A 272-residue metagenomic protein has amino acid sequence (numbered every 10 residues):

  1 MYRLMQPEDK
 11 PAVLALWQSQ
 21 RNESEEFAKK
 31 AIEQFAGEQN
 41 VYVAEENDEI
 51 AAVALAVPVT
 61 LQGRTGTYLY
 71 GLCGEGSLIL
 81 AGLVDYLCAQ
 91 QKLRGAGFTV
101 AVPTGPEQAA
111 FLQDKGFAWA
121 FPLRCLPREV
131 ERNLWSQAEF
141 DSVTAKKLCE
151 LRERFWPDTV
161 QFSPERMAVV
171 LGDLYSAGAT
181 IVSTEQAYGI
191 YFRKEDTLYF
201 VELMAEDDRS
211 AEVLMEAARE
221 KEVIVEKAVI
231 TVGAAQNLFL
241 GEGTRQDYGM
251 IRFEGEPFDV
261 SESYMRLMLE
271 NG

Functional and structural regions predicted by a protein language model:
P7-S19, D141-F155, E262-S263: A short, well-structured alpha-helix characteristic of acyl/acetyltransferase catalytic modules
K10, W17-V59, R154-T180: Active-site rim helix/loop that mediates acceptor-substrate recognition in acyltransferases
A36, Y42, A51, V57 (+5 more regions): Core nucleotidyl-transferase/polymerase catalytic module
Q39, L93-F98, E222-K227: Short, high-confidence coil segments that cap the C-terminus of an alpha-helix and link into the following beta-strand
V43, D48-P58, Y68-C73, S183-Y199: Conserved beta-strand in the GNAT
G74-Q91, A101, D114, D208-E220: Conserved acetyl-CoA-binding loop-helix of GNAT-fold acetyltransferases
V102, Q113-S136, E202-D208, E216-G272: Active-site/acyl-donor-binding loops of N-acyltransferases
D114-V201: Amide-forming acyltransferase catalytic core, primarily the GNAT-like/NAT-type and related acyltransferase folds
